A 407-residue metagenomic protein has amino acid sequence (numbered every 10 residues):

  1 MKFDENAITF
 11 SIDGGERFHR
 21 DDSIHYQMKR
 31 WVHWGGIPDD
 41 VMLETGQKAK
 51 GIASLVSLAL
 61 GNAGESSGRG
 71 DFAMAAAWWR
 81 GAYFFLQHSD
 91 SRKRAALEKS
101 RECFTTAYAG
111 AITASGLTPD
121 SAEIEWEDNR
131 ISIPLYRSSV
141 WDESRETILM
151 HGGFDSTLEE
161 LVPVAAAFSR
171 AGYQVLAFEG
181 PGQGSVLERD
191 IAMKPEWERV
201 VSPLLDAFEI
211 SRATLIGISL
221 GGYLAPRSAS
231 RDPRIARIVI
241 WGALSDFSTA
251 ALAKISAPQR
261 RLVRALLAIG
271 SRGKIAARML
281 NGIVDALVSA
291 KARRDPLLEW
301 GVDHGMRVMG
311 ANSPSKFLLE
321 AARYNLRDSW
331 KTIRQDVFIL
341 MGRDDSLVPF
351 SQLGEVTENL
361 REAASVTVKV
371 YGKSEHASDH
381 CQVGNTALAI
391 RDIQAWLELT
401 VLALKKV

Functional and structural regions predicted by a protein language model:
A59, A95-D142: N-terminal cap/lid segment of alpha/beta-hydrolase-fold proteins
E160, D190-E209: Alpha/beta-hydrolase active-site loop
V164, Q335, P349-N359: Short alpha-helix in the alpha/beta-hydrolase fold that links the catalytic acid
F168-S185: Conserved alpha/beta-hydrolase
S271-D328: Alpha/beta-hydrolase
I333, I339-M341, D345: Short beta-strand/loop motif that positions the catalytic acidic residue of the alpha/beta-hydrolase fold
T357-A377: Catalytic histidine neighborhood in serine/cysteine hydrolases with alpha/beta-hydrolase-type architecture
G372-L388: Catalytic histidine-centered segment of alpha/beta-hydrolase-like enzymes
